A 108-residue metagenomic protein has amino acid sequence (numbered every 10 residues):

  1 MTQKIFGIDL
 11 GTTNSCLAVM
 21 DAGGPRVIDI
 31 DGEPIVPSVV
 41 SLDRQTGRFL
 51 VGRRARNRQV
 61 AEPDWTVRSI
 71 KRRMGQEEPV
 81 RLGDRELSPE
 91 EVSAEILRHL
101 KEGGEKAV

Functional and structural regions predicted by a protein language model:
I5-L10: Short glycine-aspartate micro-motif
N14, A18-V19, G23-V108: Phosphate-binding loop and its immediate beta->loop->alpha context in nucleotide/phosphate-handling enzymes
